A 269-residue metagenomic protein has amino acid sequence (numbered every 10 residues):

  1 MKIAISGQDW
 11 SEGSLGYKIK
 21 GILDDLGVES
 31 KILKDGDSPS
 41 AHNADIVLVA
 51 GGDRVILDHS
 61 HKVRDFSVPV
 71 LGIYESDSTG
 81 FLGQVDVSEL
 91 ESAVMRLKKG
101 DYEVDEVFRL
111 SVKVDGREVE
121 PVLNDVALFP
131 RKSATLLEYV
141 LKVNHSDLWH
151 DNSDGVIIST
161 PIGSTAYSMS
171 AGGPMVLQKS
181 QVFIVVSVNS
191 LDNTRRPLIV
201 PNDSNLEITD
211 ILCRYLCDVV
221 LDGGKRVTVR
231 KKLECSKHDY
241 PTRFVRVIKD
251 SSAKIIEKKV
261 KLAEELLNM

Functional and structural regions predicted by a protein language model:
M1-A50, V55-D65, Q84-E106, K113-E120: ATP/NTP phosphate-donor binding region
K18-I22, R64-D65, G172-V176, P201-D203 (+2 more regions): Short, solvent-exposed amphipathic alpha-helical segments in soluble enzyme and RNA/protein-processing domains
G52-V55, S76, I162-T165: Short glycine-rich anion-binding loops that position phosphate/pyrophosphate groups of nucleotides and phosphorylated
D58-S60, F81-L82, E138, Y167-S170: Short glycine-/acidic-enriched loop or helix-start segments at secondary-structure transitions that form or flank
S67-L71: Proline-centered loop/turn at the N-terminus of a beta-strand
S76-D154: Catalytic core of DAGKc-family lipid kinases
D115, E120, L128, S133 (+2 more regions): ATP/nucleoside-binding phosphotransfer catalytic cores, i.e., glycine-rich phosphate-binding loops
H150-T194: Gly/Ser/Thr-rich active-site loops/lids in small-molecule metabolic enzymes that frequently grip phosphoryl groups
